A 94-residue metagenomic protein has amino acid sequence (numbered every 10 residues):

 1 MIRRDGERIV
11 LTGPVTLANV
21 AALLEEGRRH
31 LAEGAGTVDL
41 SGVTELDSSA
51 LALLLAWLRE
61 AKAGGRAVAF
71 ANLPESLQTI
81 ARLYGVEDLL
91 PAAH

Functional and structural regions predicted by a protein language model:
M1-L46, A56-H94: STAS-like cytosolic regulatory interaction modules
